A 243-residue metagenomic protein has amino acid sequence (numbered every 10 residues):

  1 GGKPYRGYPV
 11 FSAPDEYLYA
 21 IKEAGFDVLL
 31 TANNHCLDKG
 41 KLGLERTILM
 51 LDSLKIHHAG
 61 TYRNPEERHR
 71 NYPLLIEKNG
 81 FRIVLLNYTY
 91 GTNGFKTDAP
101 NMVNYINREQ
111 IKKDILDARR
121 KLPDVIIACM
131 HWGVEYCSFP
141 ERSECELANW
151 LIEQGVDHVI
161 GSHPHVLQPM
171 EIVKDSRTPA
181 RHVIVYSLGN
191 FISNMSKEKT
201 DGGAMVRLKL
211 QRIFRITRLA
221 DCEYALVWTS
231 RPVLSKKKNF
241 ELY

Functional and structural regions predicted by a protein language model:
G1-Y243: Acidic, metal/ion-coordinating pockets
